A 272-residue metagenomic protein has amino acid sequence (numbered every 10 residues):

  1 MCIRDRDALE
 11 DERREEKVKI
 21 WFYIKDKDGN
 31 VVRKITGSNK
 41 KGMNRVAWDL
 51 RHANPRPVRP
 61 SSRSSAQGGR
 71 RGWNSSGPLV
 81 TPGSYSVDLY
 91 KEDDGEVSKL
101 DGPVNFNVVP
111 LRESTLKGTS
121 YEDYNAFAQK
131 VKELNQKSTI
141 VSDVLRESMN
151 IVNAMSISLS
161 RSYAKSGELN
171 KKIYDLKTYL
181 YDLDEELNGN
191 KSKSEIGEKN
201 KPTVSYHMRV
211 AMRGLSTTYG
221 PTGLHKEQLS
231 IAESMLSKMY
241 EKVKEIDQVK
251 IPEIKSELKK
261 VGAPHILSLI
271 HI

Functional and structural regions predicted by a protein language model:
M1-D5, I270-I272: Conserved small/polar residues in nucleotide/adenosyl-binding loops
R4-K193: Extracytoplasmic/secretory ectodomains and luminal regions
K91, V104, K137-L269: Mature extracytoplasmic or organellar-lumen-exposed domains after removal of signal/transit peptides
